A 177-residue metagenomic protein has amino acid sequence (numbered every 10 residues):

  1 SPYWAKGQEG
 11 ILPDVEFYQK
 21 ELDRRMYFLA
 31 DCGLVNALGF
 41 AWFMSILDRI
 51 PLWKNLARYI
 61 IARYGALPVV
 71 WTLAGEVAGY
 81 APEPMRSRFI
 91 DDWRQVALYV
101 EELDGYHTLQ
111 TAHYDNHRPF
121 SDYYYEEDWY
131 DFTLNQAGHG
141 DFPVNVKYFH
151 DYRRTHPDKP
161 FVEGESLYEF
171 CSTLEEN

Functional and structural regions predicted by a protein language model:
S1-V144, P157: Active-site mouth of glycoside hydrolases
K20-L22, Y27, A62, D151-N177: Substrate-binding clefts and catalytic carboxylate motifs of secreted carbohydrate-active enzymes
P84, K147-Y148, E176: Surface-exposed beta-strand edges and their flanking turn/coil or helix-capping segments
P143-Y152: Active-site-adjacent beta->alpha loops and helix N-cap segments on the catalytic face of soluble alpha/beta enzymes
